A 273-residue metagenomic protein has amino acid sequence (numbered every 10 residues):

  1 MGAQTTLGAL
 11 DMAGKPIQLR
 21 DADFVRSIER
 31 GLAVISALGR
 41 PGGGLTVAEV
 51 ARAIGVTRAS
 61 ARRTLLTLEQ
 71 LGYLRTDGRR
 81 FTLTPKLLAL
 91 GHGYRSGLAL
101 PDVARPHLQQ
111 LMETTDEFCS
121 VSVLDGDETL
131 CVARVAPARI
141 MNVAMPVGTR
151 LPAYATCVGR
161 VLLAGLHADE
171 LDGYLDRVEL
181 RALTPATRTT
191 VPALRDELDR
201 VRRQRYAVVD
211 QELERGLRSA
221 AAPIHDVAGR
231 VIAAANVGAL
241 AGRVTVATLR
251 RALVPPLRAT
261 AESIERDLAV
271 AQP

Functional and structural regions predicted by a protein language model:
G2-G8, A13-G14, I140-R215: Short, solvent-exposed recognition segments
G2-P101, E262-V270: N-terminal helix-turn-helix
L68-L71, F118, Q204: Alpha-helix C-caps/helix-loop-beta hinges
T82-V178: Amphipathic alpha-helical effector-binding/dimerization core of metabolite-sensing transcriptional regulators
R215, A233-P273: Juxtadomain coupling helices with adjacent low-complexity linkers
R218-A222: Short hydrophobic beta-strand micro-motif common in sensory/regulatory domains
I224-V227: Sensor-regulatory modules in signal-transduction proteins
